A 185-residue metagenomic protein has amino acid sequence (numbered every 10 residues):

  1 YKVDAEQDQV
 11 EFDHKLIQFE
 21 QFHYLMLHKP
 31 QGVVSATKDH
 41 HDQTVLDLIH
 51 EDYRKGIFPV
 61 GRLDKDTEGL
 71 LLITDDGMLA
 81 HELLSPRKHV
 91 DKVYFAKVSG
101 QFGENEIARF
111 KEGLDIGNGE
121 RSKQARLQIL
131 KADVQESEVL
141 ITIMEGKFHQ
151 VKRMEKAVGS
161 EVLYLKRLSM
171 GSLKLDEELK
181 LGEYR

Functional and structural regions predicted by a protein language model:
Y1-R185: Basic, flexible Lys/Arg- and Gly-enriched helix-loop patches that mediate nucleic-acid binding at interfaces with rRNA
